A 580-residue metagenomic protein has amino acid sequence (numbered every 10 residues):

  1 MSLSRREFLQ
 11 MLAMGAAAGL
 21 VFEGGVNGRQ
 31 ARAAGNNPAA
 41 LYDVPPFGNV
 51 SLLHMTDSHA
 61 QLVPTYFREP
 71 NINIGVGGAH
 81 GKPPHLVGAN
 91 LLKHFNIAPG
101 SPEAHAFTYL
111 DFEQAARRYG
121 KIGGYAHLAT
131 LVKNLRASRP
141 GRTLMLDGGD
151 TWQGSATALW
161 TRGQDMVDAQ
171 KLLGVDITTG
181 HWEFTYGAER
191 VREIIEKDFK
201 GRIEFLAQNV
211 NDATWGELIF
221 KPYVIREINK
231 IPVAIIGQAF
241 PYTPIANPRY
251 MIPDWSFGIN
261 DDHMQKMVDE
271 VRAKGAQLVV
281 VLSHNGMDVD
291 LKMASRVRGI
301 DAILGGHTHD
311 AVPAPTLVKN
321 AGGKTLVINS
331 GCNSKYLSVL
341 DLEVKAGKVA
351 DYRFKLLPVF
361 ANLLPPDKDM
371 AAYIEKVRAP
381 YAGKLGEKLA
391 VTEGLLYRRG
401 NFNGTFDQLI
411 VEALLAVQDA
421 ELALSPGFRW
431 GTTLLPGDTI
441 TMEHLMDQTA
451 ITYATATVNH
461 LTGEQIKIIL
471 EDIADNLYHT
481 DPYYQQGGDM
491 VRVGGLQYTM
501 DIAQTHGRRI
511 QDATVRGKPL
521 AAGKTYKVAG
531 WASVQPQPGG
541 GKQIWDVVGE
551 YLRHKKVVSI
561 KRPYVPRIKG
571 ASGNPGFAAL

Functional and structural regions predicted by a protein language model:
M1, A126, Q497-D501: Accessible peptide chain termini
S2-M14, G19-F360, D369, N401-A413 (+4 more regions): Acidic, metal/ion-coordinating pockets
N37-A79, R202-N209, K221, V318 (+3 more regions): Feature captures C-terminal
E103-F107, R139, E343-I440, T449 (+1 more regions): A short C-terminal boundary segment appended to hydrolase-like catalytic domains
Y125, A188, D367-I374, R378 (+5 more regions): Alpha-helix initiation and N-capping motif
P232, L395-L396, Q497, P519: Short, solvent-exposed loop/turn motifs
